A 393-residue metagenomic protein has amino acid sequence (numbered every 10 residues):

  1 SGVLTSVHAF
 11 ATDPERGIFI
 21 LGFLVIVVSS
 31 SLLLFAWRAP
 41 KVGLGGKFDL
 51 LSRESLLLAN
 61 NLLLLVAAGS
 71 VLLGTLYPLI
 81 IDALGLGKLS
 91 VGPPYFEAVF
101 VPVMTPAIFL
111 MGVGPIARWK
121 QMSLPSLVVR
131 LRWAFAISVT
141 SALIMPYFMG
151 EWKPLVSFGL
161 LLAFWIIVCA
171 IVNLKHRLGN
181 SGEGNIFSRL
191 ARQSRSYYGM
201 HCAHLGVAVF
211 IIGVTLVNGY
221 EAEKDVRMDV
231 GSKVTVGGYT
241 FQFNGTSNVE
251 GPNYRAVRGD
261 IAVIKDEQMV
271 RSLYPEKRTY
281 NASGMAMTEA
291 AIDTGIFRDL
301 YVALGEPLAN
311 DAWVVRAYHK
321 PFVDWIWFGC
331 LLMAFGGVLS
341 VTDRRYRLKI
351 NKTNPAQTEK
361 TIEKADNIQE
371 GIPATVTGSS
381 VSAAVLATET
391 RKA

Functional and structural regions predicted by a protein language model:
S1-A393: Solvent-exposed, non-transmembrane regions of integral membrane proteins
